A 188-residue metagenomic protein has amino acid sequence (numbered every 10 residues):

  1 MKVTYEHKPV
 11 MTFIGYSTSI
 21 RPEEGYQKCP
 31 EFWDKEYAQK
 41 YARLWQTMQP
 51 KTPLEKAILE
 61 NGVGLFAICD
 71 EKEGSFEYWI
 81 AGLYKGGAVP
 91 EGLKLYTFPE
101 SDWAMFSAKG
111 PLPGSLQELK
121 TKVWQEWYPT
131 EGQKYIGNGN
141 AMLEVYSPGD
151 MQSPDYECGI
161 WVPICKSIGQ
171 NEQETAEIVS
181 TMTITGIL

Functional and structural regions predicted by a protein language model:
M1-L188: A solvent-exposed interaction/effector surface
